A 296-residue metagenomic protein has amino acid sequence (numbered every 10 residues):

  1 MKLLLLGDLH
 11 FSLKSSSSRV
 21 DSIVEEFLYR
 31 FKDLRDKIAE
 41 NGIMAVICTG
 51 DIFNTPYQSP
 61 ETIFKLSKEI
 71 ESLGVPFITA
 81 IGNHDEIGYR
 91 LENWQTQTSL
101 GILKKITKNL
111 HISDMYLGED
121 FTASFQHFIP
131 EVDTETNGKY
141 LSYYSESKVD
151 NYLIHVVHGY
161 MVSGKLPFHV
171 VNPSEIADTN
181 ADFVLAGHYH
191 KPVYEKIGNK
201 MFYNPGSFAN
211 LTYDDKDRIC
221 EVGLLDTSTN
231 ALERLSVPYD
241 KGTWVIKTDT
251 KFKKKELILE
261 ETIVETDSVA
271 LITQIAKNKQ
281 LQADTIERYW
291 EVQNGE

Functional and structural regions predicted by a protein language model:
M1-K65, Y140-V149, E296: N-terminal active-site segment of His-dependent metallophosphoesterases
L5-G7, A45-D51, F77-H84, H111-M115 (+4 more regions): Active-site neighborhood of phospho(di)ester-bond hydrolases with catalytic His/Asp-centered motifs
H10-L13, N54-Y57, N83-L91, Y116-E119 (+4 more regions): Active-site environment of divalent metal-dependent phosphoester hydrolases
S15-S17, G50-E69, E86-I106, F125 (+2 more regions): Metal-dependent catalytic neighborhoods of phosphoester/phosphodiester hydrolases
K65-G74, V171-T179: Catalytic-core regions built around general acid/base machinery
I81, D85-E175: Conserved catalytic scaffold of divalent metal-dependent phosphoesterases
L166-R234: Conserved beta-sheet core of the metallophosphoesterase superfamily
K241-E296: Non-catalytic terminal accessory segments
